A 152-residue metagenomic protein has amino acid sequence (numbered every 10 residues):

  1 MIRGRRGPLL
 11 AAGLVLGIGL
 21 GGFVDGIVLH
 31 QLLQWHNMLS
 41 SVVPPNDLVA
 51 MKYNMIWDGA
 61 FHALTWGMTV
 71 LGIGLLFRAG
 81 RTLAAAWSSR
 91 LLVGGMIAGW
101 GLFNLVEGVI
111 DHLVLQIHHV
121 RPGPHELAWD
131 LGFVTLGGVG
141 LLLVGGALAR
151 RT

Functional and structural regions predicted by a protein language model:
I2-G13, A149-R151: N-terminal membrane topogenic signal
L9-L29: N-terminal signal-anchor transmembrane alpha helix
I18-G22, G99-E107: Alpha-helical transmembrane segments of multi-pass membrane proteins
V28-L39, G108-A128: Interfacial helix-loop-helix junctions of multi-pass membrane proteins
H36-Y53: Perimembrane loop-to-helix junctions flanking transmembrane segments
A50-L71, H125-L143, L148: Membrane-interface loop-to-helix entry segments
G74-A98: Cytoplasmic juxtamembrane regions at transmembrane-helix boundaries
R78-T82, G146-T152: Membrane-interface capping segments at transmembrane-helix boundaries
